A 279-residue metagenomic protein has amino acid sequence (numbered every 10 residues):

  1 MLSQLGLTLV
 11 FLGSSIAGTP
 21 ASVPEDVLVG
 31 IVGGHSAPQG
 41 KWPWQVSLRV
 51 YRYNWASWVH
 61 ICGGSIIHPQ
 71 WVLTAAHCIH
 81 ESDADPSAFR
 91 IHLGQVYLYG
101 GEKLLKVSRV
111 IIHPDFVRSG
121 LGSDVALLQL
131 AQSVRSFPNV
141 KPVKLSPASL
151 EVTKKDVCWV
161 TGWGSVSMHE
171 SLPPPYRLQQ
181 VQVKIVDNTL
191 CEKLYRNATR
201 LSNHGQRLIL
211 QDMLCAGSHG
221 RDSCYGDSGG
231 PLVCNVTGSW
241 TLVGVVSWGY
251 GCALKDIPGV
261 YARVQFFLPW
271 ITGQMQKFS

Functional and structural regions predicted by a protein language model:
M1-L73, F89-R90, L201-N203, D212: Protease-domain processing segments flanking chymotrypsin-fold serine proteases, especially trypsin-like
S14, E25, L48-Y51, V72-A75 (+4 more regions): Conserved H-D interstitial segment of serine endopeptidase catalytic domains
G33-G40, F116-G120, A148, N203-Q206 (+2 more regions): Conserved, non-catalytic sequence blocks in retroelement Pol enzymes and Pol-derived host proteins
W44-L48, G64-T74, F89-L93, V110 (+8 more regions): Structural signal for hydrophobic/aromatic residues that build the beta-strand cores of folded beta-sheet domains
Q45-W55, H169-S279: Extracellular trypsin-like serine protease catalytic domains
Y53, W71-V72, C78-I79, V96-L98 (+9 more regions): Conserved beta-strand elements of beta-rich interaction domains across eukaryotes, especially beta-propellers
V72-A76, G122-P147, S279: Conserved active-site neighborhood of the chymotrypsin/trypsin-like protease fold
I111-V117, S133-K184: Active-site substrate-binding loop(s) of clan PA
